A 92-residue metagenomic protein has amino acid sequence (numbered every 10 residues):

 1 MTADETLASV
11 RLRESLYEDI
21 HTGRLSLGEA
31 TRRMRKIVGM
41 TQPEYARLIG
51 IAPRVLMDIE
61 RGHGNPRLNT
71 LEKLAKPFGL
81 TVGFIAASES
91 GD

Functional and structural regions predicted by a protein language model:
M1-S26, E89-D92: N-terminal flexible/basic segments that precede or flank functional cores
L25, K36-I37: Short amphipathic helical patch at the helix-1/turn junction of helix-turn-helix
A30, T41, R67-T70: Residues that mark the N-terminal boundary/hinge immediately upstream of a DNA-recognition element
K36, R47, K76: Alpha-helical residues within the helix-turn-helix
G39-D58: Short alpha-helical DNA-recognition segment
N69-I85: DNA major-groove recognition helix of helix-turn-helix/homeodomain DNA-binding modules
